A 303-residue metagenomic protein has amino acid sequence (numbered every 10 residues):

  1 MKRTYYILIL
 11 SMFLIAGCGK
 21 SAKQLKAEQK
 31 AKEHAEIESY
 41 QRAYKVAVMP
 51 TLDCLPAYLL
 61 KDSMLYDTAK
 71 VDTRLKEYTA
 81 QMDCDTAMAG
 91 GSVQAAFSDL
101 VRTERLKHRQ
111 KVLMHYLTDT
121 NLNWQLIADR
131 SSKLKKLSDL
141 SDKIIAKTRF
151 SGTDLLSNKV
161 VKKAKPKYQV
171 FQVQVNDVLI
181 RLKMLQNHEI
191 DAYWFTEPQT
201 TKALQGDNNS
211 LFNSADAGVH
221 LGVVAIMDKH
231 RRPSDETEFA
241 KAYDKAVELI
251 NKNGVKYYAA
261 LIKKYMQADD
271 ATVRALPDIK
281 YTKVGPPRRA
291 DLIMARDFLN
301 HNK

Functional and structural regions predicted by a protein language model:
K2-I9: Sec-dependent signal peptide recognition, specifically the positively charged N-region followed immediately by
I15-G17: C-terminal motif of bacterial Sec signal peptides marking the signal peptidase cleavage site
K20-A27, F150-Q172, K241-K280: Ligand-binding clefts/hinges and TM-proximal coupling segments of bilobed small-molecule sensing domains
S21-P166, Q172-V173, M184, D191-E197 (+2 more regions): Short, glycine-/small- and polar/acidic-enriched structural segments that line small-molecule recognition paths
S21-Y44, L52, A192, Y257-K303: An extracytoplasmic/periplasmic, membrane-proximal ligand-sensing/linker region
T51, M82, K147, S151-G152 (+6 more regions): Soluble non-cytosolic domains of exported or imported proteins
V101, P166-I262: Pocket-lining segment of extracytoplasmic ligand-binding domains
